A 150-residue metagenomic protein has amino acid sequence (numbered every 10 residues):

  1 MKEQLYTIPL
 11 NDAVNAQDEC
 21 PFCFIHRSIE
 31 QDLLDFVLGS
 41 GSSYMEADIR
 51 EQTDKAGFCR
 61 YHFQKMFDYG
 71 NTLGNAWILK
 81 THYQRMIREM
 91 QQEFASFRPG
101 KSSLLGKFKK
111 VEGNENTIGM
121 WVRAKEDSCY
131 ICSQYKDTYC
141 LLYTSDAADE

Functional and structural regions predicted by a protein language model:
L5-L10, S42-T53, G113-W121: Short, recurring structural edge motifs at helix starts
A16, Q52-K55, V122-K125: Short metal-coordination and nucleic-acid-contact micro-motifs, chiefly zinc-binding Cys/His arrays
C20-C23, C129-C132: Short cysteine-rich clusters marking metal-coordination/redox-active sites
R27, K65-M66, K136: Cys/His-rich microdomains that often coordinate metals
D32-L38, Y69-A76, L141-L142: Short cysteine/histidine-rich zinc-coordinating motifs and their immediately flanking basic loops
S40-S43, L73-M90, S145: Short amphipathic alpha-helical linker/capping segments at the junctions of internal repeats and modular domains
R50-G70: Short metal-binding segments enriched for Cys and/or His
Y143-E150: Conserved small/polar residues in nucleotide/adenosyl-binding loops
